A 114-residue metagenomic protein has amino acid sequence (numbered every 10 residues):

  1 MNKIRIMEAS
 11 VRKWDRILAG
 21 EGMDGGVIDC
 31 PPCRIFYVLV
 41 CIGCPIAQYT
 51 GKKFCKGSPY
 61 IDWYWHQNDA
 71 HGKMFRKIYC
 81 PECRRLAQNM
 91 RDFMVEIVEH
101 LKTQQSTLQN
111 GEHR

Functional and structural regions predicted by a protein language model:
M1-R114: Cysteine-centered metal-binding/redox modules
